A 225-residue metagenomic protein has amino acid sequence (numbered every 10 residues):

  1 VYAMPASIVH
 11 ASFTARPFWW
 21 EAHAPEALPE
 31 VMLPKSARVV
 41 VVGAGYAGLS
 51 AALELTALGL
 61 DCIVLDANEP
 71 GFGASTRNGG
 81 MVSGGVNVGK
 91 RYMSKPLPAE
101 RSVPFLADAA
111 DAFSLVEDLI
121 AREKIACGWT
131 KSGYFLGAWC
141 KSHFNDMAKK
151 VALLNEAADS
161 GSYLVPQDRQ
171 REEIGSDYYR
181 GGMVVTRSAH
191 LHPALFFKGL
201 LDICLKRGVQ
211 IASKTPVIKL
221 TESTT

Functional and structural regions predicted by a protein language model:
V1-V39, A57: Extreme N-terminal leader/targeting segments of oxidoreductases
A37-V64: N-terminal Rossmann-like FAD-binding beta1-loop-alpha1 element of flavoenzymes
R38, R77-R91: Short coil-to-beta-strand
A57-R77: Glycine-rich FAD pyrophosphate-binding loop
L60, D159, V209: Short phosphate-binding/catalytic loops that engage adenosine nucleotides
G80-G84, M147, G181: Short, hinge-like loop/turn segments at secondary-structure boundaries
G85-D168: Dinucleotide-binding Rossmann-like beta1-alpha1 core, especially the glycine-rich loop that anchors the ADP
A152-L153, D177-T225: Helical element adjacent to the flavin cofactor pocket in flavoenzyme catalytic cores
